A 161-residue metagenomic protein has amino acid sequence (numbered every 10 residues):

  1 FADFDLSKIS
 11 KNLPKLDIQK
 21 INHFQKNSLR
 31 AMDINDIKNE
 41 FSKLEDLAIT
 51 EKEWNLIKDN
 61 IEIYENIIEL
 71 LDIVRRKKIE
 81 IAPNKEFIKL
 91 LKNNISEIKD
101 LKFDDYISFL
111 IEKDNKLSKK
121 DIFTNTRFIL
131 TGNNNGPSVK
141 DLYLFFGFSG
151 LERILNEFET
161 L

Functional and structural regions predicted by a protein language model:
F1-L161: Conserved nucleotide- and phosphate/pyrophosphate-binding catalytic cores in adenylate/nucleotidyl-handling enzymes
